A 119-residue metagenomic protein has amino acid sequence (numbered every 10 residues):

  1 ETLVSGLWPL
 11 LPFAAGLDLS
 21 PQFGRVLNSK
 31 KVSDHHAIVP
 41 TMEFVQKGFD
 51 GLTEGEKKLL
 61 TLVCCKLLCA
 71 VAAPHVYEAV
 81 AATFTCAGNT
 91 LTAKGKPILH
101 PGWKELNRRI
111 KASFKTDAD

Functional and structural regions predicted by a protein language model:
E1-D119: Core catalytic DNA strand-manipulation module of type IA topoisomerases
